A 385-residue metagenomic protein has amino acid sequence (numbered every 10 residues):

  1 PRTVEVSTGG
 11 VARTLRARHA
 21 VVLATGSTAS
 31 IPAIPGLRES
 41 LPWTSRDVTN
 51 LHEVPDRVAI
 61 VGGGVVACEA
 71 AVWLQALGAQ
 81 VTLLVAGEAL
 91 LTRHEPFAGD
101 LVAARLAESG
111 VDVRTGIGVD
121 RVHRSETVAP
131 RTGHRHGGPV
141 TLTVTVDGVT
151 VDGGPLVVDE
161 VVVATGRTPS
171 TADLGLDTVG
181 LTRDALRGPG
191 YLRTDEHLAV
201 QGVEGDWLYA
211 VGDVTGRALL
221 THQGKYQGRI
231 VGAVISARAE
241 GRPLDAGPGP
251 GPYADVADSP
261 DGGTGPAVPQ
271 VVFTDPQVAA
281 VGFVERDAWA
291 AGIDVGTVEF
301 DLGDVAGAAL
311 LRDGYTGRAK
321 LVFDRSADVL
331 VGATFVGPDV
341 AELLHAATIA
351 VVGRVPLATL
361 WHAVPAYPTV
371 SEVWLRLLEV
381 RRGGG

Functional and structural regions predicted by a protein language model:
P1-V4, L77-E196, Q201, A290: A Rossmann-like FAD-binding core segment of flavoenzymes
T8, T25, T44-R46, T115-I117 (+2 more regions): Short loop/edge segments at beta-strand edges and connector loops that shape dinucleotide/nucleotide cofactor-binding
L15-G26, I60-V61, V81, L156-T168 (+3 more regions): Short hydrophobic core segments
T28-A29, T49, V65-V66, F97 (+1 more regions): Residue-level detector of alpha-helix initiation sites
R38-P55, P155-E240, A254-D255: FAD-site-proximal beta/loop scaffold in flavoenzymes
H52-H94, A98, L220: Rossmann-like NAD(P)H-binding beta-loop-alpha module
E95-F97, L101, D206-W207, V211-W289 (+2 more regions): A conserved FAD-binding loop/helix module that cradles the flavin
V268, F273-G385: Flexible, glycine-rich terminal cap/loop adjacent to redox cofactors in electron-transfer oxidoreductases
